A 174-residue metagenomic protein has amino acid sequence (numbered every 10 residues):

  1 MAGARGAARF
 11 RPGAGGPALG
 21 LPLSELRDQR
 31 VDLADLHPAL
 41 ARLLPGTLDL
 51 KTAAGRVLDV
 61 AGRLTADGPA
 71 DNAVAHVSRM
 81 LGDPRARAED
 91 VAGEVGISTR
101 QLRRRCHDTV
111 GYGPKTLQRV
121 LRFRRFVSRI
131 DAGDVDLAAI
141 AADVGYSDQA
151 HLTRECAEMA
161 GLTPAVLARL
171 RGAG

Functional and structural regions predicted by a protein language model:
M1-T99, T109-P114, S128-A132, D136-S147 (+1 more regions): Alpha-helical bundle regulatory/interaction domains
H76-V77, F126, L152-E155: Short, hydrophobic/aromatic alpha-helical segments in well-folded domains
C106, Q118, E155-A157, A168: DNA major-groove recognition helix of helix-turn-helix
